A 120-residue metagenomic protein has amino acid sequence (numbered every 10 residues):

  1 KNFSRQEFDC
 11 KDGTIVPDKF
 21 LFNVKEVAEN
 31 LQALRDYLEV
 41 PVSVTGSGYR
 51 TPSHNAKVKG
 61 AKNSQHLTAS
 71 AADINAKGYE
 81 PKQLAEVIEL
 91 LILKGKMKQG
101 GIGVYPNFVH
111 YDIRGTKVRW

Functional and structural regions predicted by a protein language model:
K1-E39, P106, R114-W120: Extracytoplasmic cell-surface/polysaccharide-interacting catalytic and binding patches
S4-C10, G48, A61-N63: Short amphipathic alpha-helical segments, especially helix-boundary/capping motifs
E7, S53, V58, K62 (+1 more regions): Solvent-exposed, flexible loop/coil residues
V16-P17, S43-Y49, P81-L84: N-terminal start-of-chain detector that recognizes signal peptides and the immediate post-cleavage beginning
F22-V24, R50-N55, I88-I92: A short linear-motif detector with a strong N-terminal bias
N23, V27-N30, H54, S70 (+2 more regions): Amphipathic alpha-helical interface surfaces
L31-K59: Extended, low-complexity, intrinsically disordered C-terminal regulatory tails of eukaryotic serine/threonine kinases
N63-W120: Catalytic cores and adjacent binding grooves of peptidoglycan-active enzymes
